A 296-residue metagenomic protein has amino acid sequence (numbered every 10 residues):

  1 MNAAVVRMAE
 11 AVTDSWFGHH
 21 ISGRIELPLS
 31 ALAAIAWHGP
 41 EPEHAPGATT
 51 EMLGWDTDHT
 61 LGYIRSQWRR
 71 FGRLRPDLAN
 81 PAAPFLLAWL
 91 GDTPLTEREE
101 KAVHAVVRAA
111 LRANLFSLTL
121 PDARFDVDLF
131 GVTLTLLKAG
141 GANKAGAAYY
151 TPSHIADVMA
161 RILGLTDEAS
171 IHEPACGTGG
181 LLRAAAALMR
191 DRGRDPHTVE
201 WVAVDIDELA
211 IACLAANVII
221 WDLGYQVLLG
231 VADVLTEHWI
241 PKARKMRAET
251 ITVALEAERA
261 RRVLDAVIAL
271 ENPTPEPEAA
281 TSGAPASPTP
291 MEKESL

Functional and structural regions predicted by a protein language model:
M1, L118-D122, A148, A203: Generic alpha-helical structural element
M1-P76: Charged, often flexible domain-edge or linker segments that flank or initiate folded functional domains
S15, S117, L136, G140-N143 (+1 more regions): Alpha-helix C-capping/helix-to-loop hinge sites
I25-L32, V127, G131, S153 (+1 more regions): Non-catalytic, well-ordered alpha-helical scaffold segments
E43-A139: Long recognition/docking surfaces used for binding and targeting
A145-I240, R244: Conserved S-adenosyl-L-methionine
I211, A216-L296: S-adenosylmethionine
